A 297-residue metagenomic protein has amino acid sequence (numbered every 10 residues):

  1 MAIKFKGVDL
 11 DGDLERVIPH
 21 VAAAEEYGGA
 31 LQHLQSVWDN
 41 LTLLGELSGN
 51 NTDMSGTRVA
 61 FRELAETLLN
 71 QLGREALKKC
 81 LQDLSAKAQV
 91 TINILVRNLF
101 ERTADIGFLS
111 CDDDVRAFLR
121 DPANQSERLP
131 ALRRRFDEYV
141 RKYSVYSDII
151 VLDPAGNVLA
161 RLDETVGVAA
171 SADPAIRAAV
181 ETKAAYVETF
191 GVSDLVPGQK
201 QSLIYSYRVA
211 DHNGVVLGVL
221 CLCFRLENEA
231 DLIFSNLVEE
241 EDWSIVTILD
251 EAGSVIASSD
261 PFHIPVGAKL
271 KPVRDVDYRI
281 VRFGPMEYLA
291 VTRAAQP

Functional and structural regions predicted by a protein language model:
A2-A76, F262-P297: Extracellular/periplasmic juxtamembrane segments that couple receptor/chemosensory ectodomains to their
H33-A184: Extracytoplasmic/periplasmic sensory segments of membrane signal-transduction proteins
Q82-K87, G156-V158, S259-A268, V276-D277: Short, charged, low-hydrophobicity "junction" segments
A104-C111, G218-E227, R282-A294: Conserved long hydrophobic alpha-helices within structured protein cores
D105, D148, L203-S206, I245 (+1 more regions): Conserved beta-strand and immediately adjacent loop positions that scaffold enzyme active sites
P130-Y143, V219-P265, K271-P272: Solvent-exposed, extracytoplasmic
R133, V140-D231, D277-G284: Extracytoplasmic/periplasmic ligand-binding sensor regions of membrane-associated signaling proteins
R161, E188, S258, A290-T292: Short capping micro-motif at the N-terminus of alpha-helices
